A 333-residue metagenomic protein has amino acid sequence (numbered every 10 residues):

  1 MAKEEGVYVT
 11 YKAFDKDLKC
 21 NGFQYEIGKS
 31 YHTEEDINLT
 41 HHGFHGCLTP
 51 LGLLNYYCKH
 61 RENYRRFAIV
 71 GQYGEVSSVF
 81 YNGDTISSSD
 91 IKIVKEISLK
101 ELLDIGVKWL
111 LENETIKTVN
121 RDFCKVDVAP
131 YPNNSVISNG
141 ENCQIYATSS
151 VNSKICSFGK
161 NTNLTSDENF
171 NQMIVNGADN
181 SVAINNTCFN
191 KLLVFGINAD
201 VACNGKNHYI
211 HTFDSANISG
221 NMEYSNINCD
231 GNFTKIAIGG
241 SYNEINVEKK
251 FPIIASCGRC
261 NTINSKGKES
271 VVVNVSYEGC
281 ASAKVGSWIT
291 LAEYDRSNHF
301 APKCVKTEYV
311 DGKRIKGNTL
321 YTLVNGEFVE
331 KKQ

Functional and structural regions predicted by a protein language model:
M1-Q333: Short, glycine-biased loop/turn motifs at secondary-structure junctions and in low-complexity Ser/Thr/Pro-rich termini
